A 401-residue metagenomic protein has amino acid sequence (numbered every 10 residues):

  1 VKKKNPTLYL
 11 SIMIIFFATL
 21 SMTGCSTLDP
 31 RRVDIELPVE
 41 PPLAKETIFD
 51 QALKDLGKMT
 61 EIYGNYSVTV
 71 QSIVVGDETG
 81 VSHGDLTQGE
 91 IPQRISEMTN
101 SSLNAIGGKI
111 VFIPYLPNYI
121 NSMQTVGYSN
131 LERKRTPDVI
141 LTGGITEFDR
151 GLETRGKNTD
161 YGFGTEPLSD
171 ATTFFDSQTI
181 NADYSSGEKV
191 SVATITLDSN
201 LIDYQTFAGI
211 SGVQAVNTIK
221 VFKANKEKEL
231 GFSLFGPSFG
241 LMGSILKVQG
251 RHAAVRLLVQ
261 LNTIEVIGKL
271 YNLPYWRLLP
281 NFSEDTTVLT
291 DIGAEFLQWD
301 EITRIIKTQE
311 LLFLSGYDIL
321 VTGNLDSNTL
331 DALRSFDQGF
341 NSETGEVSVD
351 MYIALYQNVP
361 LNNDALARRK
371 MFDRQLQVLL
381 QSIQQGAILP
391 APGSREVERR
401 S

Functional and structural regions predicted by a protein language model:
K2-I12: Bacterial N-terminal signal peptides that target proteins for export
T19-M22: Bacterial Sec-type N-terminal signal peptides, specifically the leucine/valine-rich hydrophobic h-region
C25-Y66, Q178, S186-R304, I383-S401: C-terminal/domain-edge helix-coil "capping" segments
N65-R155, S177, T194, D198-S211: N-terminal segment of the mature soluble domain
I73-E78, V111-Y128, N281-T287, L325-L330 (+1 more regions): Acidic helix-start/capping segments at beta-turn-to-alpha-helix junctions
T79-E90, S185-G187, S244-A253, A294-W299 (+2 more regions): Second-shell loop/turn segments in exported
Q298-I305, F313-N358: Short acidic, glycine/serine/threonine-rich helix-capping segments at coil-helix boundaries
N358-S401: C-terminal extensions
